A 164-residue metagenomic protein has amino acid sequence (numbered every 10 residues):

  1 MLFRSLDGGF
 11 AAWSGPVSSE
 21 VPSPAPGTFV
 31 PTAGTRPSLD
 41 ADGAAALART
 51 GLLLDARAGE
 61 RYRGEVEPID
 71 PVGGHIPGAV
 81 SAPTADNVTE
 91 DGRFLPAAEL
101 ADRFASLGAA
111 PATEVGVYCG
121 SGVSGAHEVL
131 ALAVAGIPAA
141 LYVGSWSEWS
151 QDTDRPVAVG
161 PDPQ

Functional and structural regions predicted by a protein language model:
M1-L52, A56-Q164: Rhodanese-like catalytic fold shared by cysteine-dependent sulfurtransferases and DSP/PTP-type phosphatases
